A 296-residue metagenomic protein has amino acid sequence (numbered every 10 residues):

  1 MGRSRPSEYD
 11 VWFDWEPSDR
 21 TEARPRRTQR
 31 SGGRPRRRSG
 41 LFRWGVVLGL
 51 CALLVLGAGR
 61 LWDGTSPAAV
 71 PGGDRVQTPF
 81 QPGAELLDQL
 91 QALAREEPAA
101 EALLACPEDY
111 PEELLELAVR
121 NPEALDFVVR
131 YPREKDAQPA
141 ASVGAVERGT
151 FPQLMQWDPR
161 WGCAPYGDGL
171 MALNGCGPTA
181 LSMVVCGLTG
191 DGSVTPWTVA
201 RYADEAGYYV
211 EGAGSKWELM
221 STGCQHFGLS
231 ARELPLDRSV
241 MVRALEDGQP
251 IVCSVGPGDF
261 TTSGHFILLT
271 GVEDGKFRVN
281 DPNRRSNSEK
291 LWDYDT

Functional and structural regions predicted by a protein language model:
G2-E16, P25, V55-Q91, E101-A102 (+2 more regions): Conserved active-site-adjacent core of cysteine acyl-enzyme catalytic domains
E16, P25, R43-W44, V55-E205: Active-site-adjacent structural segments surrounding the nucleophilic cysteine of cysteine proteases and isopeptidases
T21-R38: Juxtamembrane low-complexity tails/linkers enriched in Ser/Thr-Pro and polybasic
G33-L50: N-terminal Sec-pathway targeting helices
